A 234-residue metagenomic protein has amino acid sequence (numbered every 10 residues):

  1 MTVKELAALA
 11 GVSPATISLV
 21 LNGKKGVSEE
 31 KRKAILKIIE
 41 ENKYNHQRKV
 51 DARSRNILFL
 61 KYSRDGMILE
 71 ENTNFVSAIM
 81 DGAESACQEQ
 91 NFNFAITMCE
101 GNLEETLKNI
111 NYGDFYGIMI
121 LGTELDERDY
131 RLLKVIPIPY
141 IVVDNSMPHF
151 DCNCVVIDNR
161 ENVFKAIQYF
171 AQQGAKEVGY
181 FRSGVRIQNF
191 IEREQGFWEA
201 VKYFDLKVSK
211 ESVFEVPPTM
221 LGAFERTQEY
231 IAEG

Functional and structural regions predicted by a protein language model:
M1-S54: N-terminal helix-turn-helix DNA-binding module of bacterial transcription factors
L9, E40-R48, Y62-R64, M80-F92 (+2 more regions): Bacterial carbohydrate/catabolite-sensing allosteric modules
Y44-T106: Amphipathic helical "hinge" segments at domain boundaries
I57, I118, V178-G179: Hydrophobic residues within beta-strands of alpha/beta enzymes
C99-L103, L121-D126: Short beta->alpha connector loops
L103-F115, A223-G234: Short, well-structured alpha-helical segments in soluble
